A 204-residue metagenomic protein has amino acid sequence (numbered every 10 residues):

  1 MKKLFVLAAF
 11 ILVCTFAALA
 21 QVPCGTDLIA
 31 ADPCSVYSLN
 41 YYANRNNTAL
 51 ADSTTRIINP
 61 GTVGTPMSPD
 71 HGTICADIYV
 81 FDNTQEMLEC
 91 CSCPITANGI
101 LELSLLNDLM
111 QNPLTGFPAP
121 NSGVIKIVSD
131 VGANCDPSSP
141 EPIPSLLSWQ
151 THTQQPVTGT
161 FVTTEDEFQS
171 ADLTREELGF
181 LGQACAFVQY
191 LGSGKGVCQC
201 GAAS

Functional and structural regions predicted by a protein language model:
M1-V22: Sec-dependent, cleavable N-terminal signal peptides
A20-S204: Gly/Pro-rich, tryptophan- and cysteine-flecked surface segments typical of secreted/extracellular proteins
